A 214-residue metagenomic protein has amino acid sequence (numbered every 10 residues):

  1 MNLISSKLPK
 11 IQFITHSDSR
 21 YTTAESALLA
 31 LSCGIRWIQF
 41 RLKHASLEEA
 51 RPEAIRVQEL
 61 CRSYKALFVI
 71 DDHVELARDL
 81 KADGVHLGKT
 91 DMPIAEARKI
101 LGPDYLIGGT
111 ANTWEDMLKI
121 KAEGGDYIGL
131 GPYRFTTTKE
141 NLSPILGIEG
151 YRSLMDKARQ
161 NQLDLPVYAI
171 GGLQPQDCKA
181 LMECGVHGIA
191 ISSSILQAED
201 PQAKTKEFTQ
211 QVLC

Functional and structural regions predicted by a protein language model:
M1-M92, K99-D126, S153, N161-V167 (+3 more regions): Conserved N-terminal beta1-alpha1 strand-loop-helix module at the mouth
W37-R41, G129-T137, I189-S192: Short beta-strands and strand-loop turn motifs
L87-A95, F135-A158: Flexible, gly/pro- and Lys/Arg-enriched active-site loops
W114-P144: Histidine/lysine/aspartate-rich catalytic loop segments that bind and position anionic ligands
V186: Asp-centered catalytic/switch region of ABC-type ATPase nucleotide-binding domains
